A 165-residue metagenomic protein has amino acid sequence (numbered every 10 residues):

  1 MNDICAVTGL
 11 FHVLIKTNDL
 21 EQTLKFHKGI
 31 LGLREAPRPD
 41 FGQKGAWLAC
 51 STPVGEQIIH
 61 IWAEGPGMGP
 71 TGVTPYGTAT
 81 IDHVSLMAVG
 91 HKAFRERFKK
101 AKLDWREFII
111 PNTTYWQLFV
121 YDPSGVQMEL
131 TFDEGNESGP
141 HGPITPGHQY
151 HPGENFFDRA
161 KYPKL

Functional and structural regions predicted by a protein language model:
M1-I4, R95-L165: Vicinal oxygen chelate
G9-N18, A46-S51, T71-R97, W116-Y121 (+1 more regions): Vicinal oxygen chelate
L14-I59: Core segments of cupin and vicinal oxygen chelate
T23-F26, F94-F98: Hydrophobic side chains in well-ordered alpha-helices
P37-D40, D82, F108-I110: Short beta-strand
F41, E64, T131-D133: Residue-level structural signal for beta-strand termini and adjacent loop
I59-W62, E129: Conserved beta-strand in the GNAT
G67-G69: Outer-membrane beta-barrel translocator/channel fold
